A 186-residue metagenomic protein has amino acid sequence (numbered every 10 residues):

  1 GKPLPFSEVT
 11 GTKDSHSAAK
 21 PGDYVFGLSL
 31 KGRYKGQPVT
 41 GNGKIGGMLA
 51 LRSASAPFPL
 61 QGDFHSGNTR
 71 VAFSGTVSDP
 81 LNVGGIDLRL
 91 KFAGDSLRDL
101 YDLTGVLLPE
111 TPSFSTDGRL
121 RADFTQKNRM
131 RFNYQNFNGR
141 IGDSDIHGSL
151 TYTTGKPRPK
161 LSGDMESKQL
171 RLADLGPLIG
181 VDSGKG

Functional and structural regions predicted by a protein language model:
G1-N133, S144-G186: Membrane-proximal interfacial segments on either side of biological membranes
N136: Conserved N-terminal beta-sheet scaffold of ABC transporter nucleotide-binding domains
G139-G142: Outer-membrane beta-barrel proteins
